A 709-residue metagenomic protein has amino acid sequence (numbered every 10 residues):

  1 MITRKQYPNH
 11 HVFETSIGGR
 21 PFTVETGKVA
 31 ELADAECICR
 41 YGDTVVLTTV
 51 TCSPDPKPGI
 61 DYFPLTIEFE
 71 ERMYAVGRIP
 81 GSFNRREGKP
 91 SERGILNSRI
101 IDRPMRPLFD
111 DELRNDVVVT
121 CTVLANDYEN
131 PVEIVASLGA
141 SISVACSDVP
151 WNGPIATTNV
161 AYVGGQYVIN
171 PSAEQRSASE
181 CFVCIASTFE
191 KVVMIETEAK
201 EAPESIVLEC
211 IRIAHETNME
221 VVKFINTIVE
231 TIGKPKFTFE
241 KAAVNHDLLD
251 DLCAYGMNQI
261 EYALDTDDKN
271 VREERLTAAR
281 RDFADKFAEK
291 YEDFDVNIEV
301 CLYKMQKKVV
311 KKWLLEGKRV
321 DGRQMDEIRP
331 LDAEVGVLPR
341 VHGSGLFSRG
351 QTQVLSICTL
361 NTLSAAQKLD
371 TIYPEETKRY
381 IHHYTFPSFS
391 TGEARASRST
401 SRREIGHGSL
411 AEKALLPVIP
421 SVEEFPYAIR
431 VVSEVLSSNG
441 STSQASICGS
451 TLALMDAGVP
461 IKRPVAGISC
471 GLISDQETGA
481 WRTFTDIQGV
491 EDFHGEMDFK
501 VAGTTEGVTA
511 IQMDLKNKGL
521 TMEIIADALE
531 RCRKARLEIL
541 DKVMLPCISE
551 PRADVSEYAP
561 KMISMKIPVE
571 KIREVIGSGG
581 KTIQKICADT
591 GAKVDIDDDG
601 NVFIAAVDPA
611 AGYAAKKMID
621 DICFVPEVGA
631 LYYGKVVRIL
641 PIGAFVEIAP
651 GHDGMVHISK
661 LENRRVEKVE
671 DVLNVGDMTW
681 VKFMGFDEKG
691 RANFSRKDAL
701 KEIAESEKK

Functional and structural regions predicted by a protein language model:
I2-E240: Long, basic N-terminal domains or extensions that often function in RNA/ssDNA interaction or organelle/cellular
I2-S53, D61, T238-P374, P560-E574 (+2 more regions): Extended amphipathic alpha-helical scaffolds
A33-V118, V123-A125, N130, E196 (+4 more regions): Glycine-rich, flexible beta-strand/loop modules in the N-terminal catalytic cores of phosphate-handling
A35-C37, V45, N130-V149, V335-C358 (+2 more regions): Conserved phosphate/anionic-ligand binding catalytic regions in large, soluble enzymes, centered on
R103-D111, C146, T362, P387-G392 (+12 more regions): Conserved helix-loop functional segments at active or binding sites
D111-V117, N152-P154, V221-F239, N270-V271 (+6 more regions): Flexible, glycine/charged-enriched surface loops at secondary-structure junctions
D148-L264, L454-A553: Mobile "lid/hinge" segments at catalytic clefts and subdomain interfaces of large enzymes
Y558-P560, S564, V569-K709: Single-stranded RNA-binding regions, centering on S1/OB-family and related RNA-binding modules
